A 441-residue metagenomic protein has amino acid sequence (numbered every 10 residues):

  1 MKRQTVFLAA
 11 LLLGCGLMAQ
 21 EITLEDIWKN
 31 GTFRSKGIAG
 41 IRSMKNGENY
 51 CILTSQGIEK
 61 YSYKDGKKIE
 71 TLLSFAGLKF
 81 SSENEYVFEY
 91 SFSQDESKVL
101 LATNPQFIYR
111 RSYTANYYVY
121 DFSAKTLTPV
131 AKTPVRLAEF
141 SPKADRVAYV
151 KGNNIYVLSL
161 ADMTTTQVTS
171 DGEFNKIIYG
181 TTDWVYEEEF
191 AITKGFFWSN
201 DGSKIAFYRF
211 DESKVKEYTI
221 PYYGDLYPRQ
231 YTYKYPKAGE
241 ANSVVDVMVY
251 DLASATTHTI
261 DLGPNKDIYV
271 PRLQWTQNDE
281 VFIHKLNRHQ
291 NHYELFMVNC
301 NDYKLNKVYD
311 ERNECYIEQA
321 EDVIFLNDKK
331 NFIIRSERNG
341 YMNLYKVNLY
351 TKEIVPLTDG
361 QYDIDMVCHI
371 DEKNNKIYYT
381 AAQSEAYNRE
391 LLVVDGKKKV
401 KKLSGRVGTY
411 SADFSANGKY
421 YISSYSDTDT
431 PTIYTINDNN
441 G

Functional and structural regions predicted by a protein language model:
M1-T23: Bacterial Sec-dependent N-terminal signal peptides
A19-S411, K419-Y420, S426-T430: Beta-propeller folds
A416: Active-site nucleotide/adenylate-binding loops and adjacent lid/helix of ATP-dependent enzymes
T428-G441: An N-terminal hydrophobic leader/cap segment in hydrolases
